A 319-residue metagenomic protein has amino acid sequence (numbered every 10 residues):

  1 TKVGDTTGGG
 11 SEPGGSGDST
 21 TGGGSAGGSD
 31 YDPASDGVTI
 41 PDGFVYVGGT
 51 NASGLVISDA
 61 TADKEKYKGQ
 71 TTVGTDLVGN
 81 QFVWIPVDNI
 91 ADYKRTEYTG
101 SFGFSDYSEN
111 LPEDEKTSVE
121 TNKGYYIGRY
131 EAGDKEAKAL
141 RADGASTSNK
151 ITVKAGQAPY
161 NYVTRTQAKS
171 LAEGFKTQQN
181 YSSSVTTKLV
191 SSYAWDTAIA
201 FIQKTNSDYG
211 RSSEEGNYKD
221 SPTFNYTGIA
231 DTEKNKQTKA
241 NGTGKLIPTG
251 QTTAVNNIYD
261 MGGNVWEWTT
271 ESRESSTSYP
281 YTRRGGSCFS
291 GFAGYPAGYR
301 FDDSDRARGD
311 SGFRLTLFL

Functional and structural regions predicted by a protein language model:
T1-S29: Ser/Thr/Gly/Pro-rich low-complexity, disordered linker/stalk segments of secreted and cell-surface proteins
G22-Y93, T187: GGW-centered surface loops in extracellular recognition modules
S25-A26, V163-K176, V185-T186, V190 (+2 more regions): Disulfide-stabilized, aromatic/cysteine-rich ligand-recognition loop
D76-G79, S101-D260: Short aromatic-cysteine micro-motif
V78-Q81, T121-K123, A254-V255, M261-N264 (+3 more regions): Residues that flank catalytic or metal-binding motifs in active/ligand-binding sites
D88-I90, Y130-D134, T270-S276, C288-F289 (+1 more regions): Acidic glycine-/aspartate-rich tracts in secreted/extracellular proteins
A91-E97, D134-L140, G291-G294: Short, solvent-exposed loop/turn elements at domain surfaces
G262-S272: Active-site-proximal beta-strands of protease catalytic cores
